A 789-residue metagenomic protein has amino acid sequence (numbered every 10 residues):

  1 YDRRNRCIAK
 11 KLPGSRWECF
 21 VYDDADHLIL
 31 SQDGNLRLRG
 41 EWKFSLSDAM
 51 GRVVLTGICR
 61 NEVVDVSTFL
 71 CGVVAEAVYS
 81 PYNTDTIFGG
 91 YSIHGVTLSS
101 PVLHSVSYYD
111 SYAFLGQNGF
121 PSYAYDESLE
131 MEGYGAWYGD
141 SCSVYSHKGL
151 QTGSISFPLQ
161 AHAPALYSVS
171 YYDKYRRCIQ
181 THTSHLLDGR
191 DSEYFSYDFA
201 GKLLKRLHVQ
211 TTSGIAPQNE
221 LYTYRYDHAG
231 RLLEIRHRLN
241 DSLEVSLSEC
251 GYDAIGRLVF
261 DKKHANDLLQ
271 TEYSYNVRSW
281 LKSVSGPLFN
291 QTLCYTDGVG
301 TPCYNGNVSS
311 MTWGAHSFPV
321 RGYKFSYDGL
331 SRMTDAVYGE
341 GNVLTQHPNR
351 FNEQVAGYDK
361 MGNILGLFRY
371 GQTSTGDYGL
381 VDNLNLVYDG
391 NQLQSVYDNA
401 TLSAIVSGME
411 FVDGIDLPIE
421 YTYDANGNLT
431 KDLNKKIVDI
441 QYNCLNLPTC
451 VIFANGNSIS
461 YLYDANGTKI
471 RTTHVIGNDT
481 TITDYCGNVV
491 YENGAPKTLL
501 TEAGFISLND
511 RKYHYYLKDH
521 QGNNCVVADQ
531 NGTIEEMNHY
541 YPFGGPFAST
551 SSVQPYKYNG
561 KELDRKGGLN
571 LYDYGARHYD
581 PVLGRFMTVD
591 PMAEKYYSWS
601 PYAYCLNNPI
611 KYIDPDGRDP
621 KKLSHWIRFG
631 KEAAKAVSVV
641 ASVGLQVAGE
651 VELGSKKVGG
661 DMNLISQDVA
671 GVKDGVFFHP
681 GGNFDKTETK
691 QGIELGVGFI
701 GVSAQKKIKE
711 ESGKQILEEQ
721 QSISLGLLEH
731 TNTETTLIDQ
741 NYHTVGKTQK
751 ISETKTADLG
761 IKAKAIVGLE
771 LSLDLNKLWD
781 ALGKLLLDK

Functional and structural regions predicted by a protein language model:
Y1, F20, S45, S107 (+20 more regions): A residue-level detector for well-ordered beta-strand positions
Y1-R3, A9-S15, D24, L30-L36 (+22 more regions): Beta-turn initiation residues at beta-strand->coil junctions
P13-L98, D227-S285, M311-T375, D439-V475: Repeat-solenoid scaffold signature
G14-R16, R39-E41, V102, A163-L166 (+13 more regions): Short, small/polar residue-rich loop motifs at catalytic or cofactor-binding pockets
Y82-Y172, Q291-G314, Q394-V396: Extended repeat-based solenoid scaffolds, especially LRR ectodomains and other repeat-derived architectures
F199, N290-D297, K497, E502 (+2 more regions): A motif-centric feature for acidic-aromatic and gly/ser/thr-rich catalytic loops and repeats
N531-G545, G567-L569, G575-R577, P581-R628: Short turn/helix-capping motifs enriched in Asx and small/polar residues
K621-K789: A membrane-pore/channel beta-structure motif
